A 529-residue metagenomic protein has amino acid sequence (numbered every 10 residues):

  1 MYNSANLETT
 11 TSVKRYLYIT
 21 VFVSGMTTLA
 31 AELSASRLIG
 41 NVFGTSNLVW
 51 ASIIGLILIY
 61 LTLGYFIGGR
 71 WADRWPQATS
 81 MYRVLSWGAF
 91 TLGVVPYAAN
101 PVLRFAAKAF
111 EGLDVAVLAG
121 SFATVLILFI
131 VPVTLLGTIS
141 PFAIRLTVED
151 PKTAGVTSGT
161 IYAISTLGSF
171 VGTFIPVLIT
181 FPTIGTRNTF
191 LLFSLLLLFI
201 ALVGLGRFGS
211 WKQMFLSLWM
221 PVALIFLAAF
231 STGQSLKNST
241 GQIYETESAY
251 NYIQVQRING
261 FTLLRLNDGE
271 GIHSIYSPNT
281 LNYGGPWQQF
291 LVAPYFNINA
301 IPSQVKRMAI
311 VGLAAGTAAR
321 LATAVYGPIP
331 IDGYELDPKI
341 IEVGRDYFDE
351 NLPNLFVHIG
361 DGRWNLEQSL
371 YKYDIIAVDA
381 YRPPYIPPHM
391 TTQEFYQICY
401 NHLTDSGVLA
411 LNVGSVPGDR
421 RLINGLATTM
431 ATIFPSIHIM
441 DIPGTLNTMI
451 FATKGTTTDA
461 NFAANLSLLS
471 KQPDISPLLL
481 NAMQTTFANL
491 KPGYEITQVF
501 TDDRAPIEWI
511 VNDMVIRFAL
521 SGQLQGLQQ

Functional and structural regions predicted by a protein language model:
M1-T246, R257-L263, D268-I272, Y295-K306 (+12 more regions): Alpha-helical transmembrane segments of multi-pass membrane proteins
Y252-Q254: Short, surface-exposed charged micro-motifs
Y276-F290: Conserved SAM-binding loop and adjacent beta-strand
R307, A315-Y326, P330, Y334-I340 (+1 more regions): A cross-kingdom signal targeting lumenal/periplasmic-facing segments of multi-pass membrane and secretory-pathway
P328-P330, L352-N354, S406, F434-S436 (+2 more regions): A generic structural signal for alpha->beta connector loops
E350-G362: Conserved SAM-binding strand-loop segment of SAM-dependent methyltransferases
P384-T391: Glycine/threonine-rich flexible loop motifs
G455-Q529: SAM/dcSAM-binding transferase cores
